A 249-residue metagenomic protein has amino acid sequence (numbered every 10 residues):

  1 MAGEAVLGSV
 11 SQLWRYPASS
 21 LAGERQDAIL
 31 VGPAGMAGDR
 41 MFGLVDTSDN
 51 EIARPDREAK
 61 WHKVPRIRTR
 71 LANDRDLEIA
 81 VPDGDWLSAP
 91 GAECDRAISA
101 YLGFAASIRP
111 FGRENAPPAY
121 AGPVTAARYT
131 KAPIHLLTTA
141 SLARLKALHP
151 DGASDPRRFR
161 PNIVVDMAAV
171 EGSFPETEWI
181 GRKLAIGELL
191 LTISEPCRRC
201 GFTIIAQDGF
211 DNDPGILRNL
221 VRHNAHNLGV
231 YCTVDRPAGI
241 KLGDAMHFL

Functional and structural regions predicted by a protein language model:
M1-L249: Metal-cofactor-dependent catalytic cores
